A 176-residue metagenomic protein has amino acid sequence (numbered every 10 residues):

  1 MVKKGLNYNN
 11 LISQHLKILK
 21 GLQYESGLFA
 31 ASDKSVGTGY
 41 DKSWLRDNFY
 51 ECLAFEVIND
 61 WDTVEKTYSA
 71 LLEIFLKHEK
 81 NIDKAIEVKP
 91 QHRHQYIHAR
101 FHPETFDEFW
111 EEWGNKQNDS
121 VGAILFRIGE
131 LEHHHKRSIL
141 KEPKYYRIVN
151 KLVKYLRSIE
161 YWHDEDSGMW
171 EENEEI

Functional and structural regions predicted by a protein language model:
M1-I176: Acidic, mature catalytic/reactive cores of soluble proteins
